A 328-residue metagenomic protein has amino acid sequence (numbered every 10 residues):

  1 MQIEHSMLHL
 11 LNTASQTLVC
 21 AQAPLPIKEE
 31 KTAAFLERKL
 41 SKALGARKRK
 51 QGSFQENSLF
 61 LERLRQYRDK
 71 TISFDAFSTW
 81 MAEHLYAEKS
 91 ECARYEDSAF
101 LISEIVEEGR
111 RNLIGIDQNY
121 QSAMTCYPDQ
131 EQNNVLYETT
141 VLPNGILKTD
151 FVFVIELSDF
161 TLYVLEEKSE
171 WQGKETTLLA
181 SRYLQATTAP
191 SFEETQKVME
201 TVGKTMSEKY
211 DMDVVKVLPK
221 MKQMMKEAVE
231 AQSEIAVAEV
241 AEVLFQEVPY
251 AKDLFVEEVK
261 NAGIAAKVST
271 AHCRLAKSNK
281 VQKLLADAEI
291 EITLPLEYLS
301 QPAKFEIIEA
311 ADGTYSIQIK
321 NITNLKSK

Functional and structural regions predicted by a protein language model:
M1-N279: Long, hydrophobic alpha/beta structural blocks
E242-K328: C-terminal structured domains
